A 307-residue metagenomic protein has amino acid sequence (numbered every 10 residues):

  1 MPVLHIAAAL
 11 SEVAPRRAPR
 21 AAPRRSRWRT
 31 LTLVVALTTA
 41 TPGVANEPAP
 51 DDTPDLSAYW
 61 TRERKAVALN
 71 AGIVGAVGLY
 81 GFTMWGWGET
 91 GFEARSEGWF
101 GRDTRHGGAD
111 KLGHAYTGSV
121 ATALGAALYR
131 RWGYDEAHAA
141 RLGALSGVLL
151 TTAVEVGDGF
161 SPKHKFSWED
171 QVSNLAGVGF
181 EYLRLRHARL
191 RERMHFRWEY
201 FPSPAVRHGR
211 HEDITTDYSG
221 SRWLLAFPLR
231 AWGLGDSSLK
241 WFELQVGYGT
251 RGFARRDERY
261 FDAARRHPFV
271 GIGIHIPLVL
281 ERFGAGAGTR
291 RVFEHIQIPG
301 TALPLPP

Functional and structural regions predicted by a protein language model:
M1-R25: N-terminal secretory signal peptides that target proteins for export/translocation
R20-P23, L31-K111, A115-Y134, S237-K240 (+2 more regions): N-terminal targeting leaders of membrane proteins
L150, E192-F196, K240-V246, V270: Transmembrane beta-strands of outer-membrane beta-barrel proteins
A153-L175: Interfacial helix-loop-helix junctions of multi-pass membrane proteins
N174, D217-W223, A264-P268: Residues that define the transmembrane beta-barrel architecture of outer-membrane proteins
G179-L183, W223-L229, V270-I276: Residues on the lipid-exposed face of transmembrane beta-strands in outer-membrane beta-barrel proteins
R184-G233: Primarily interfacial, aromatic-capped hydrophobic alpha-helices that serve as membrane anchors
Y200-P204, A231, Y248-G252, I276-L278: Transmembrane beta-strands of outer-membrane beta-barrel pores
